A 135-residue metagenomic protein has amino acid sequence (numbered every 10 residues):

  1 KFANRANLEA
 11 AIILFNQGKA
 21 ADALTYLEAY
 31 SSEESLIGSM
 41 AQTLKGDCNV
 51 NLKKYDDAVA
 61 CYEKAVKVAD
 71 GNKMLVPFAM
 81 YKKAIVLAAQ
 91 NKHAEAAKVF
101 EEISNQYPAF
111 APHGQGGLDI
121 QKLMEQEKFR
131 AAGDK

Functional and structural regions predicted by a protein language model:
K1-A29: Extracytoplasmic/periplasmic/luminal assembly and interaction segments in envelope/secretory/respiratory proteins
K1-A3, A29-S39, V66-V76, I103-I120 (+1 more regions): Short solvent-exposed coil/turn linkers within tandem alpha-helical repeat scaffolds
